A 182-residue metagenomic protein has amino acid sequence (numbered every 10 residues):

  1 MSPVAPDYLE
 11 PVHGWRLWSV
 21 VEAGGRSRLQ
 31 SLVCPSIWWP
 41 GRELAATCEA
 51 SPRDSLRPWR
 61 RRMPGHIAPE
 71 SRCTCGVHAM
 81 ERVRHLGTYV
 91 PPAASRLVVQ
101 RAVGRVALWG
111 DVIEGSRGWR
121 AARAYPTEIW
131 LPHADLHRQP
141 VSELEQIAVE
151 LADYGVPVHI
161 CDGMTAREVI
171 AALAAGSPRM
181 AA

Functional and structural regions predicted by a protein language model:
M1-T74, P91-V98, V103, A107-G115 (+1 more regions): ADP-ribose/NAD+-binding catalytic cleft of ART/PARP-like enzymes
G76-A79, H85: Catalytic toxin/effector domains delivered as secreted proteins or via bacterial secretion systems
A79, R105, H159-I160: A structural signal for short, well-ordered beta-strand segments and their strand-loop junctions that often border
V83-A93, E143-E150: A short, charged, amphipathic alpha-helix used as a generic interaction element across diverse proteins
H85-A94, A166-V169, A175: Short alpha-helical interface patches
G118-A182: Active-site-proximal loop/hinge segments that shape catalytic or ion-binding/gating pockets
